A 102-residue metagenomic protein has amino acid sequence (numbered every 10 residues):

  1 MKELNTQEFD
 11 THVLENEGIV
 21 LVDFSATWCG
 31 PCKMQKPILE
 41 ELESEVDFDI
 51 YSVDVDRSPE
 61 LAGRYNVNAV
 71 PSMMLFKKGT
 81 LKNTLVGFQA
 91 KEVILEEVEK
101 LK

Functional and structural regions predicted by a protein language model:
K2, Y51, K82-L85: Structural signal for short hydrophobic segments within the conserved structured cores of catalytic domains across
K2-I19, P59: A short beta-strand-turn-helix
L4, F24, L39, E43 (+2 more regions): Thiol-based oxidoreductase modules, predominantly thioredoxin-like and allied folds used for disulfide exchange
H12, L61-R64, E97: CheY-like receiver
F24-I38: Conserved redox-active cysteine motifs that mediate thiol-disulfide chemistry, especially di-cysteine Cys-X(1-2)-Cys
M34, S44, K78: Short, conserved catalytic or interaction motifs in soluble domains
Y65-M74: Structural micro-motif
K77-K102: Non-catalytic, surface beta->alpha helical segment in thiol-disulfide oxidoreductase systems
